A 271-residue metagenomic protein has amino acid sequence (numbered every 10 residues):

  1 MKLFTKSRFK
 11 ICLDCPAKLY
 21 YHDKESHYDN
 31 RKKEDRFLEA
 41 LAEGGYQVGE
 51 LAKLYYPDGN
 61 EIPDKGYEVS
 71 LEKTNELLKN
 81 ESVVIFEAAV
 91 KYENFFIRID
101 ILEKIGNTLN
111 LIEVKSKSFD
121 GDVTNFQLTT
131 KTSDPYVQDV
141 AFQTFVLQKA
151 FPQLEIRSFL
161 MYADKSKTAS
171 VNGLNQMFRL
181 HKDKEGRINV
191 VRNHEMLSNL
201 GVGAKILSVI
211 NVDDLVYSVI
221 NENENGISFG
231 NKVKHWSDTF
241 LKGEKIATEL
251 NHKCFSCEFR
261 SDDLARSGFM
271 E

Functional and structural regions predicted by a protein language model:
M1-L109: Metal-dependent nuclease catalytic cores that hydrolyze phosphodiester bonds in DNA/RNA, characterized by
K2, S7-R8, C12-L13, S26 (+2 more regions): Cys/His-rich finger/ribbon microdomains and the adjacent scaffold used for macromolecule binding/structural
C12, D23, A89, K115 (+2 more regions): Structured loops at beta-to-helix junctions and adjacent beta-edge loops in soluble globular domains
D23-R31, A150-L154, L264: Short helix-capping/linker segments at secondary-structure and domain boundaries
Y28-F37, I156-D164, E271: Short alpha-helical "patches" and their helix-cap loops
Y46, D134-V137, A141, T248-N251: Conserved structured core elements
K79-I220: Mg2+/Mn2+-dependent nuclease catalytic core
